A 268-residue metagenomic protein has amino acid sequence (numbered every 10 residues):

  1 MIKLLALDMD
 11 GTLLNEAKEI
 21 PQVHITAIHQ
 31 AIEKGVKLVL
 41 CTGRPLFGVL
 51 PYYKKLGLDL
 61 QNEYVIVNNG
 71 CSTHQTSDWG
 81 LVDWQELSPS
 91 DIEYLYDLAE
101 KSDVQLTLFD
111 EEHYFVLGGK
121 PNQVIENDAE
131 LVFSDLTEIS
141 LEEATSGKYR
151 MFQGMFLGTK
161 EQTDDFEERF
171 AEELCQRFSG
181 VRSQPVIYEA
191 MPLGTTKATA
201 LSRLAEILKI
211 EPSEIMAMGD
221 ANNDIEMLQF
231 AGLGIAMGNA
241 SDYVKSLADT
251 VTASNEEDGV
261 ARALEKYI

Functional and structural regions predicted by a protein language model:
M1-L4, P21, E189-I268: Mg2+-dependent phosphoryl-transfer enzymes with acidic/Ser/Thr/Gly-rich catalytic loops
K3-A17: Asp-based phosphoryl-transfer active-site loop
L14-K18, G43, W84-Q85, Q229: Short, flexible loop segments at the rims of nucleotide/cofactor-binding pockets, characterized by
Q22-Q123: Active-site phosphate-binding/coordination module
H24, V49-Y53, F166, F170 (+3 more regions): Hydrophobic packing residues within well-ordered alpha-helices of enzyme cores
G35-V39, Q61-E63, Q153, S213-E214 (+1 more regions): Short active-site oxyanion
L56, Q61, L174-Q176, F230-A231 (+1 more regions): Short, structured coil segments at secondary-structure junctions
L98, S102-M218: Conserved acidic, metal-coordinating active-site core of Asp-based, Mg2+-dependent phosphoryl-transfer enzymes
